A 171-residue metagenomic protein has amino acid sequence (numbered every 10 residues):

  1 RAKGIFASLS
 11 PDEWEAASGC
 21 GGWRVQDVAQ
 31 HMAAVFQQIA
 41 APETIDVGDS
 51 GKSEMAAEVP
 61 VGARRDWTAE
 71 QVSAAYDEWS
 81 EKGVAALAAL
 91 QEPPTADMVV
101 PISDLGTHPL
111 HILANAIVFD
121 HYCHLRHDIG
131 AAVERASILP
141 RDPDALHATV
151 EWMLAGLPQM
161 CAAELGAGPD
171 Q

Functional and structural regions predicted by a protein language model:
R1-Q30, A40: An N-terminal domain-cap segment
G4, A41, A74, E78 (+3 more regions): Charged/polar, solvent-exposed surface patches and flexible loops
I5, V35, A86, H124 (+1 more regions): Short alpha-helical functional segments enriched in proximate histidine and acidic residues
A16, T44-S50, A89-Q171: Structured surface interface patches that mediate subunit assembly and partner/cofactor docking
C20, Q71, A75-W79, L113-I117: Short, contiguous, pocket-lining structural segments that sit at or immediately flank catalytic/ligand-binding sites
R24-V25, T68, P109-L110: Short, structural beta-strand-to-alpha-helix junction motif
D27-Q38, K82, H121-H124, D128 (+1 more regions): Alpha-helical scaffold segments in carbohydrate-active enzymes
V35-A89, P93-M98: Short, helix-capping/interhelical loops that line the mouth of catalytic, cofactor-, or ligand-binding pockets
